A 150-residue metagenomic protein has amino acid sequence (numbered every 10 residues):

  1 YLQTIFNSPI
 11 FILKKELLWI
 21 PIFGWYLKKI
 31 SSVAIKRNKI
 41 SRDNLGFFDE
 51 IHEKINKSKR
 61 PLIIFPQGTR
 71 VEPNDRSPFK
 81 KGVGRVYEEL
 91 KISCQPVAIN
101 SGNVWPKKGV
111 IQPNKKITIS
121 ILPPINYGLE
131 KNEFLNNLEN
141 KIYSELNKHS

Functional and structural regions predicted by a protein language model:
Y1-I40: Catalytic core of membrane glycerolipid acyltransferases/transacylases, capturing the structured, soluble-facing
L45-S150: Non-catalytic C-terminal accessory region of glycerolipid acyltransferases and related lyso-lipid remodeling enzymes
